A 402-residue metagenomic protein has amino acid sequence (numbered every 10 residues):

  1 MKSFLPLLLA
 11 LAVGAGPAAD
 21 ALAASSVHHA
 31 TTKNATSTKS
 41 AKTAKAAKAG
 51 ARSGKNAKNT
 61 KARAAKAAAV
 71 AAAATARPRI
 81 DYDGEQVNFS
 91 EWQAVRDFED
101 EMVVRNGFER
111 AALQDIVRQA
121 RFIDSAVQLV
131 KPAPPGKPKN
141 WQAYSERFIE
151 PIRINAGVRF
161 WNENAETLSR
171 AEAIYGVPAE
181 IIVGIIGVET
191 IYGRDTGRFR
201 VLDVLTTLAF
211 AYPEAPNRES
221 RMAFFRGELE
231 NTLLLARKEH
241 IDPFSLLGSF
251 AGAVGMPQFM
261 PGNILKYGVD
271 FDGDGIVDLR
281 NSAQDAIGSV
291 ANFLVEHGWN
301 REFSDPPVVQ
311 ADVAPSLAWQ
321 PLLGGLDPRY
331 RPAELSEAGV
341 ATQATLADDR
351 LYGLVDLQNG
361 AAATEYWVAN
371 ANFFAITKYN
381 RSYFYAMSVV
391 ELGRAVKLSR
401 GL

Functional and structural regions predicted by a protein language model:
M1-A24: Sec-dependent N-terminal signal peptides
H28-H29, K33, T38-E163, S169-E172: An acidic, Gly/Ser/Thr/Pro-rich helix-cap/linker signature
F108-V117, P178-G184, P243-G248, D274-V277 (+2 more regions): Surface-exposed patches in mature extracellular/periplasmic domains of secreted proteins
A111-K137, I186-T190, R200-T207, V309-L317: Acidic helix-start/capping segments at beta-turn-to-alpha-helix junctions
R121-F122, E189-G193, A253, N300 (+3 more regions): Solvent-exposed loop/turn segments at secondary-structure junctions within structured extracellular/periplasmic domains
K137-S289, V295: Acidic/His-rich structured neighborhood in mature extracellular/periplasmic domains
I276-D327: Ligand-binding pocket segment of bilobal, Venus flytrap-like solute-binding proteins
A311-L402: C-terminal soluble interaction/assembly domains
